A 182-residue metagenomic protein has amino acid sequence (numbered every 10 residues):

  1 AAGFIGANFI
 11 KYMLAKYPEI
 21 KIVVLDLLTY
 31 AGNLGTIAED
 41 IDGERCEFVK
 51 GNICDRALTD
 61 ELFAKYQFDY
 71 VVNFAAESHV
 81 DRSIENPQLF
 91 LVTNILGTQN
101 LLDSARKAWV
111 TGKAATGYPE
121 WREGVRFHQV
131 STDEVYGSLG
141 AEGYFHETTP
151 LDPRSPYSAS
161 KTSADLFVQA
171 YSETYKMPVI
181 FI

Functional and structural regions predicted by a protein language model:
A1-I182: N-terminal Rossmann-like NAD(P)+-binding domain of SDR-like oxidoreductases, especially those catalyzing
